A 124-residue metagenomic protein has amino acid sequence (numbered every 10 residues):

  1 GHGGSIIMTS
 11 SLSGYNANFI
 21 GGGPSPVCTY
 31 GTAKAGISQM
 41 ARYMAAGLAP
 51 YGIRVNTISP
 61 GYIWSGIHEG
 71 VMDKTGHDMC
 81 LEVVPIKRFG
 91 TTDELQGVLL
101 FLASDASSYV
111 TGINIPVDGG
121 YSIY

Functional and structural regions predicted by a protein language model:
G1, L48-P50, I63, A103: A short hydrophobic alpha-helix cap/turn motif
S11: Residue(s) in the substrate-gating loop at a strand-loop-helix junction that position the organic substrate next
A17-G31, Y43: Active-site loop-to-helix junction immediately N-terminal to the catalytic Tyr of the SDR YXXXK motif in Rossmann-fold
I20-S25, P50, T57, Y62-V84 (+1 more regions): A glycine/serine/threonine-rich, flexible loop-to-helix segment that serves as the NAD(P) cofactor-binding "lid"
A33-G36, A41: Active-site helix of classical SDR
A49, R54, V110-G112: Short, small/polar-rich loop/turn modules that mediate ligand/substrate recognition or access, typified
V84-L95, A106: A conserved structural motif in NAD(P)-dependent oxidoreductases
L100, T111-Y124: Short C-terminal tail/terminal secondary-structure segment of NAD(P)H-dependent dehydrogenase/reductase domains
